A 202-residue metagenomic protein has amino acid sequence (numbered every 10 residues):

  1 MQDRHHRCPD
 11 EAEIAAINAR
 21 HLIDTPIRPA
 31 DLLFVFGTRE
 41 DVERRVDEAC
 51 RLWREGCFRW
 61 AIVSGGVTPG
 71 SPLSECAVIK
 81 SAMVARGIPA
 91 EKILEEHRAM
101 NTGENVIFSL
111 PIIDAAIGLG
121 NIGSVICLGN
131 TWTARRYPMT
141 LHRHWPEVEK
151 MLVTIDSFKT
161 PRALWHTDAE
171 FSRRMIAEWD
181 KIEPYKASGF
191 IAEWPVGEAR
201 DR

Functional and structural regions predicted by a protein language model:
M1-M175: A structural signal for short, hydrophobic/glycine-enriched beta-strand patches
P161-R202: A structured, mid-to-C-terminal "fold-capping" secondary-structure block
